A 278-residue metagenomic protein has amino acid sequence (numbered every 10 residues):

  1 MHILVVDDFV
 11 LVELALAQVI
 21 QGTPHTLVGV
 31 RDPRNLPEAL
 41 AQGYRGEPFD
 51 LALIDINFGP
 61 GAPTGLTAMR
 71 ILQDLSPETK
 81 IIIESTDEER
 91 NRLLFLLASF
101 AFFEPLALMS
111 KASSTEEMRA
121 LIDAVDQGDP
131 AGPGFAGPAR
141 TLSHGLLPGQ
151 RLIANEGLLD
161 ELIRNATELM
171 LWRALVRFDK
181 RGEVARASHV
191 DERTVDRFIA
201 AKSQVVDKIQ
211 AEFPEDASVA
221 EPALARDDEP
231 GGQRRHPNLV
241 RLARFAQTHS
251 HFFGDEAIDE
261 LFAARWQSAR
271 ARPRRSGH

Functional and structural regions predicted by a protein language model:
M1-I20, L36, A52: Conserved acidic segment of CheY-like receiver
G29-L51, D55: Acidic, metal-coordinating helix/loop segments flanking the phosphotransfer/catalytic sites of two-component signaling
Q42-E47, I71-T79: Conserved phosphotransfer cores of two-component systems
A52-L75, E88-L93: Conserved phosphotransfer microenvironments
T67, D87-L108, E116-E117: Alpha4 helix (beta4-alpha4-beta5 surface) of REC/receiver domains from two-component response regulators
E117-I122, Q127-W172: CheY-like receiver
E183-V190: Short alpha-helical "recognition helix" segments of helix-turn-helix
V195-H278: Basic, Lys/Arg-enriched C-terminal extension of HTH/homeodomain DNA-binding domains
